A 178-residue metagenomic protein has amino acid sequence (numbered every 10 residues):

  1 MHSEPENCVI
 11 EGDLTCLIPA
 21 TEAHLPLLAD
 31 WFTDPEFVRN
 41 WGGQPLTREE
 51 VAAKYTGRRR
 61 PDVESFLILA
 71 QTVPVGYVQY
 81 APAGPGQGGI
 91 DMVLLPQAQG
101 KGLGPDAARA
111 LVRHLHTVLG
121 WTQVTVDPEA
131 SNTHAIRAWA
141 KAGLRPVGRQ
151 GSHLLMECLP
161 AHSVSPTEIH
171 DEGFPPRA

Functional and structural regions predicted by a protein language model:
M1-E11: Short acidic N-proximal helix/loop "leader" segments that mark the beginning of a domain or an inter-domain linker
T15-D30: A short beta-loop-alpha structural element at the N-terminal edge of CoA-dependent acyl/N-acetyltransferase catalytic
E22, R39-Q99, H114, L119 (+3 more regions): Acetyl-CoA-dependent GNAT
L28-T33, V51, Y55: Hydrophobic alpha-helical core bundles mediating ligand binding, dimerization, or RNAP-core interactions
G100-H114, I136-K141: Conserved acetyl-CoA-binding loop-helix of GNAT-fold acetyltransferases
T117-D127: Conserved GNAT acetyl-CoA-binding A-motif
T125-I136, H153: Conserved beta-strand-loop-alpha-helix junction that forms the acyl-donor binding cleft
A140-Q150: Conserved acetyl-CoA-binding loop of GNAT-fold acetyltransferases
